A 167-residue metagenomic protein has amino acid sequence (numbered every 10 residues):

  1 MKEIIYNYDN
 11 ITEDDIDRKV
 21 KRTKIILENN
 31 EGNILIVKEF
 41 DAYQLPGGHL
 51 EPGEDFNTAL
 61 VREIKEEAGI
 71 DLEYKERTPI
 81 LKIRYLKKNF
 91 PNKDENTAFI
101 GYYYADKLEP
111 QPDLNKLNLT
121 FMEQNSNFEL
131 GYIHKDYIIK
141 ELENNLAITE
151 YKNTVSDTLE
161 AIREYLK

Functional and structural regions predicted by a protein language model:
M1-K24, N30: Acidic, metal-coordinating catalytic segment for phosphate/diphosphate chemistry, firing primarily on the Nudix
N7-I16, K88-D94, L117-T120: Short, P/G- and charge-enriched loop/turn segments at secondary-structure junctions
K21-T23, G32, F99-G101, F128: Change "...and in nucleic-acid phosphodiester-cleaving endonucleases..." to "...and in nucleic-acid processing enzymes
L27-N30, A105-K107: Active-site beta-strand termini and strand-to-loop segments that position acidic
N29-E67: Conserved Nudix-box catalytic region and its N-terminal flanking loop in Nudix hydrolases and closely related
Y43, P112-K167: Nudix hydrolase/Nudix homology domain
D71-K82: A short coil-to-beta-strand element that immediately follows conserved catalytic motifs
Y85-L117: Active-site-adjacent beta-strand/loop module that shapes the phosphate/pyrophosphate-binding cleft
